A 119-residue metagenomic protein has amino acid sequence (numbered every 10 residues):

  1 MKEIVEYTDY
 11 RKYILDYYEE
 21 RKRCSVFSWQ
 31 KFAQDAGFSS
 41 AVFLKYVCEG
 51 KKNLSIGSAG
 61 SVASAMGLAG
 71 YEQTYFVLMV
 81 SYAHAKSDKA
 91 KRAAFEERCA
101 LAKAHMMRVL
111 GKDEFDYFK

Functional and structural regions predicted by a protein language model:
M1-Q30, F118-K119: A short, Lys/Arg-rich alpha-helix, primarily the initiator
E3-I4, A65-M66, G70-G111: Short amphipathic recognition helices of helix-turn-helix/homeodomain-type DNA-binding modules
Y18, V47-C48, S58: DNA major-groove recognition helix of helix-turn-helix
Q30-K31, G60: Residues within the helices of the helix-turn-helix
Q34-L54, A63: Recognition helix of helix-turn-helix/homeodomain-like DNA-binding domains that insert into the DNA major groove
K51-I56, Y82-K86: Short, solvent-exposed alpha-helical "recognition" segments
S58-M66: Hydrophobic micro-packing sites on short alpha-helices
L110-K119: Internal, conserved structured core segments that host functional sites
